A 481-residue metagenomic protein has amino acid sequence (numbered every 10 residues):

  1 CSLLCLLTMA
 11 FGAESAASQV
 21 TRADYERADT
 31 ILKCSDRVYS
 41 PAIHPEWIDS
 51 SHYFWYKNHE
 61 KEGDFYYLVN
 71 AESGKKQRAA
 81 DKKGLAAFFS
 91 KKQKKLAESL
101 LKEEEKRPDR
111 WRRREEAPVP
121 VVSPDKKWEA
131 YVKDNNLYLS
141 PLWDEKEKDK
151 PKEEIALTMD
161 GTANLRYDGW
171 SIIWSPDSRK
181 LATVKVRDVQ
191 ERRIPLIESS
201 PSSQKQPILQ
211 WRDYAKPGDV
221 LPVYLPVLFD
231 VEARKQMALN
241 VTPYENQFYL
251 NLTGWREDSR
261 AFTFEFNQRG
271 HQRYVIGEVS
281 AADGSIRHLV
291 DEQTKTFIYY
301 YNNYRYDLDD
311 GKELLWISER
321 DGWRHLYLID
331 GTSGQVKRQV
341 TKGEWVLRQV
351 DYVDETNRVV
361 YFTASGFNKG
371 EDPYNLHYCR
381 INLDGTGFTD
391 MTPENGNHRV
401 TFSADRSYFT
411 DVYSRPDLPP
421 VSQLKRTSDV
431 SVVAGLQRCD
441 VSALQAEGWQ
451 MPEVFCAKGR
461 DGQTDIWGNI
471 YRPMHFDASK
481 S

Functional and structural regions predicted by a protein language model:
C1-L3: Bacterial N-terminal signal peptides that target proteins for export
C5-L6, G12-P420, L424-K425, C439-S442 (+1 more regions): Beta-propeller folds
L436-K480: N-terminal cap/lid segment of alpha/beta-hydrolase-fold proteins
